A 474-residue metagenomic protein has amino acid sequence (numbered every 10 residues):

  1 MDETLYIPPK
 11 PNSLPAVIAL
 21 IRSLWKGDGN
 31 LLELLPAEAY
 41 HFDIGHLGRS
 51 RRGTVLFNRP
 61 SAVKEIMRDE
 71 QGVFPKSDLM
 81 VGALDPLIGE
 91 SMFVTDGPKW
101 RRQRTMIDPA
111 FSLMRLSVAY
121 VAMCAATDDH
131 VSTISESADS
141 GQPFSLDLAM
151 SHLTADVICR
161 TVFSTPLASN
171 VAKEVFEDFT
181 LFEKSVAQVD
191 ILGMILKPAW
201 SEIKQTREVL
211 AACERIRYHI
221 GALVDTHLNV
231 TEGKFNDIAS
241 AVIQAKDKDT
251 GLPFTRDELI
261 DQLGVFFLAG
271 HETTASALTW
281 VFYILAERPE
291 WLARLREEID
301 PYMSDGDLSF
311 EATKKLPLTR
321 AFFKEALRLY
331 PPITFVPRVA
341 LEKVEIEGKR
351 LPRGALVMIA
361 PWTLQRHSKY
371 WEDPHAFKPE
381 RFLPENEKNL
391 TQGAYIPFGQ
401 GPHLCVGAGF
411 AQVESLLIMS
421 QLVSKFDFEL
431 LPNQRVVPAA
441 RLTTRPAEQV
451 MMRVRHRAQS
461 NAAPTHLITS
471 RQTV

Functional and structural regions predicted by a protein language model:
M1, I7-P8, A39, T127 (+6 more regions): Cytochrome P450 proximal C-terminal region
M1-P11, K76-V81, R115-S276, R294: Cytochrome P450 heme-thiolate monooxygenase catalytic core
M1-R102, A122-D129, K204, A212 (+4 more regions): N-terminal membrane-proximal hinge/A-helix region immediately C-terminal to the signal-anchor transmembrane segment
K10-L14, Y120-C124, V175-L181, E232-S240 (+7 more regions): Cytochrome P450 I-helix active-site segment
R22-F42, Y218, A222, G306-E347: Conserved cytochrome P450 K-helix E-x-x-R motif and the immediately C-terminal K′/meander segment
T273-L292, R296-E298, G409-S424: Cytochrome P450 catalytic-core helices
I359-E387, L467: Conserved cytochrome P450 K-helix/beta-meander segment immediately N-terminal to the heme-binding cysteine loop
